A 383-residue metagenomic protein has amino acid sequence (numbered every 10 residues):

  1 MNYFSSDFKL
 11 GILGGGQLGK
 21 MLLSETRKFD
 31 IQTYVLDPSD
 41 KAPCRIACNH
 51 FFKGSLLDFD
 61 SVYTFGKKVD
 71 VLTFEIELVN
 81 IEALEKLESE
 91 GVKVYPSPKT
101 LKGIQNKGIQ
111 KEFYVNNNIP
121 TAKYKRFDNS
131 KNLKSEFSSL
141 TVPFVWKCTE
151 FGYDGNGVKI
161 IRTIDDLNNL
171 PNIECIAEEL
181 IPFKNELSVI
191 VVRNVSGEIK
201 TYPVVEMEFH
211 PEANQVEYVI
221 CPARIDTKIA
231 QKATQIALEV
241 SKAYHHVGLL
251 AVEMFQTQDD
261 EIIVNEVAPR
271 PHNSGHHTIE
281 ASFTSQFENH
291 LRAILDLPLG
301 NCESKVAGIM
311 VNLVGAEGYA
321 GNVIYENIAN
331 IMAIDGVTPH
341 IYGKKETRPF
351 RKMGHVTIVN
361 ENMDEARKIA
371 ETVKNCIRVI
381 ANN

Functional and structural regions predicted by a protein language model:
M1-T100, I104-Q105, I109, K131: ATP-binding N-terminal substructure of ATP-dependent carboxylate-amine bond-forming enzymes
S6, R292-N383: Peripheral (often C-terminal) accessory segments that flank ATP-dependent C-N-forming ligase machineries
F8, A122, N156, N185-L187 (+6 more regions): Change "...and in nucleic-acid phosphodiester-cleaving endonucleases..." to "...and in nucleic-acid processing enzymes
R27, E88, V115, S138 (+1 more regions): Anion (oxyanion) recognition and catalysis
P96-V158, I164: A conserved helix-loop-beta module that forms one wall/lid of the active-site cleft in ATP-utilizing catalytic domains
G157-V252, Q256-D259: Internal nucleotide-binding/catalytic subdomain
K232-V252, Q258, A268-E317: Active-site "cap" helix and flanking loop/linker of ATP-utilizing ligase/carboxylase catalytic domains
